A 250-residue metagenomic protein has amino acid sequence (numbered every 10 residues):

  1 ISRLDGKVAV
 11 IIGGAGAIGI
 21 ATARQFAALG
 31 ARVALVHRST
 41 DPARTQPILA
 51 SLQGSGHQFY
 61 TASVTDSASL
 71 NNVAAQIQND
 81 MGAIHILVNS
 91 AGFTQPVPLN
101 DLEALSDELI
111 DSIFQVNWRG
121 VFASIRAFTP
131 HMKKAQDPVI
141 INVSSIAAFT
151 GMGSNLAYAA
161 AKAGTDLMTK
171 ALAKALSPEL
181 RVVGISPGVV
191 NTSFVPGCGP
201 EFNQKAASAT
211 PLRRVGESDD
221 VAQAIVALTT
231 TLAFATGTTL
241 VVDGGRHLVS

Functional and structural regions predicted by a protein language model:
A15-G16: Conserved glycine-rich cofactor-binding loop
P98-D111, A206: Substrate-binding pocket helix/loop in short-chain dehydrogenase/reductase
I125, A161, T169: Active-site helix of classical SDR
P130, A173-P178: Alpha-helical segment proximal to the catalytic Tyr-Lys
S145: Residue(s) in the substrate-gating loop at a strand-loop-helix junction that position the organic substrate next
S177-R181, A235-G237: Short, small/polar-rich loop/turn modules that mediate ligand/substrate recognition or access, typified
R214-V242, H247-L248: C-terminal substrate-recognition "lid" of short-chain dehydrogenase/reductases
